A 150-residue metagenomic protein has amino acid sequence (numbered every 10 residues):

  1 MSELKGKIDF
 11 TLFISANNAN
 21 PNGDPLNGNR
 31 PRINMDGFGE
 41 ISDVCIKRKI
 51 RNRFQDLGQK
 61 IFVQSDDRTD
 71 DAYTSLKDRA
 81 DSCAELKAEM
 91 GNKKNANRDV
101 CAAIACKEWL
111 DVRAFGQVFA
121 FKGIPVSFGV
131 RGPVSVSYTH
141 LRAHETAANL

Functional and structural regions predicted by a protein language model:
M1-S2, G123-V126: A generic local secondary-structure boundary/capping motif
M1-S75: An N-terminal structural lobe/cap that precedes and organizes the functional/catalytic core across diverse proteins
L12, S135-Y138: Short amphipathic
M35-E40, C101-A105, V126: Short, charged/polar micro-motifs that form catalytic or ligand-binding hotspots
G58-D99, E108, F115: Double-stranded RNA-binding/processing signature
I104-Q117, S127-S135: Extended, Lys/Arg-enriched charged tracts that mediate electrostatic binding to polyanionic substrates
T139-T146: Conserved small/polar residues in nucleotide/adenosyl-binding loops
